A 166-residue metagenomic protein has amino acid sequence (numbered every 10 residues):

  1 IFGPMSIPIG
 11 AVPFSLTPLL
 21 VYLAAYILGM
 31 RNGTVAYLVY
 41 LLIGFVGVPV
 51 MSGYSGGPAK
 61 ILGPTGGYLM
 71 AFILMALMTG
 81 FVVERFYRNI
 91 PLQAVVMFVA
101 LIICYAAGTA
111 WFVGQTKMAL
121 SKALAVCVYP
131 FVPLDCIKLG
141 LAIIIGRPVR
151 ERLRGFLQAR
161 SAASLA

Functional and structural regions predicted by a protein language model:
I1-P13, L41-M75: Interfacial aromatic-anchored transmembrane helix boundaries in multi-pass membrane proteins
I1-T34: Hydrophobic transmembrane alpha-helices
F2, G53-Y54, V82-F86, G114-Q115: Helix-loop junctions at the membrane-solvent interface of multi-pass transporters, primarily the C-terminal
L19-L23, T34-V39, T65-M70, P91-V99 (+2 more regions): Hydrophobic alpha-helical transmembrane segments
I27-R31, M78-F86, V149-L153: Structural signal for the C-terminal ends of transmembrane alpha-helices and the immediately following loop
G33-Y40, V48-M51, M75, T79 (+3 more regions): Alpha-helical transmembrane segments and their lipid-water interface positions in multi-pass membrane proteins
P58-A106: Short helix-perturbing small/polar motifs within transmembrane alpha-helices
Y87-S161: Membrane-embedded alpha-helical hairpins and interfacial helices in multi-pass inner-membrane proteins
